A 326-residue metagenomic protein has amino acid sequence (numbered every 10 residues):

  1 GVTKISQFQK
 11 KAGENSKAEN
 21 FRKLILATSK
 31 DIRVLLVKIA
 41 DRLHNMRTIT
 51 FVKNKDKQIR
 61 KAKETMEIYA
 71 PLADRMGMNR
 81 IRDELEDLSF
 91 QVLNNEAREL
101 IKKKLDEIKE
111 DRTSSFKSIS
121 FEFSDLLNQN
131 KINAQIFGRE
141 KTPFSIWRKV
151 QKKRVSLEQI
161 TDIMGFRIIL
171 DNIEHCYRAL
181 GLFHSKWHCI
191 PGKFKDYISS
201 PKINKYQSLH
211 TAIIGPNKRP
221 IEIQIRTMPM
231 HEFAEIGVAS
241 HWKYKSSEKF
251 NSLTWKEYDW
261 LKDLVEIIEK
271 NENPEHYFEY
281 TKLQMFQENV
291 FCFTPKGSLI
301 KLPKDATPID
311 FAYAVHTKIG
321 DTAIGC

Functional and structural regions predicted by a protein language model:
G1-V2, M78: Hydrophobic or amphipathic alpha-helical targeting/insertion segments
Q7-L24, S29, L35, R42-C326: Nucleic-acid processing machinery
